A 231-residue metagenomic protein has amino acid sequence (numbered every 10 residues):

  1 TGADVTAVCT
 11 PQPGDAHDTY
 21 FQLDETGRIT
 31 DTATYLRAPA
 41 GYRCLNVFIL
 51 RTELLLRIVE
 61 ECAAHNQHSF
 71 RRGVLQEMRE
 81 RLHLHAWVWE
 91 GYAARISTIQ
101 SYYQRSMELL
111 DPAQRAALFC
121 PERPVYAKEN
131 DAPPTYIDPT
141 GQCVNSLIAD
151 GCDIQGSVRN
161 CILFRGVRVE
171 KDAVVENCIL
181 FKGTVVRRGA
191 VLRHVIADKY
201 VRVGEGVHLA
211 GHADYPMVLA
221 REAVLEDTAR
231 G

Functional and structural regions predicted by a protein language model:
T1-E53, R57, C62: Conserved core of the sugar-phosphate nucleotidyltransferase
E53, E61-G231: Left-handed beta-helix
